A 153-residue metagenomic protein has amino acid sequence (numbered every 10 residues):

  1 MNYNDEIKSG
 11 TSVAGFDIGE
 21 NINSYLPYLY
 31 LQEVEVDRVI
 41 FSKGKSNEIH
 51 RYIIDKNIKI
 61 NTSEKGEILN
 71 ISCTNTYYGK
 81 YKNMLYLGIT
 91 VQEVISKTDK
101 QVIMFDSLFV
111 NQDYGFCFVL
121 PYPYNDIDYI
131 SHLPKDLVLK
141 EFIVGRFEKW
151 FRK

Functional and structural regions predicted by a protein language model:
M1-K153: Short helix/turn-capping signatures at newly exposed starts of structured segments
